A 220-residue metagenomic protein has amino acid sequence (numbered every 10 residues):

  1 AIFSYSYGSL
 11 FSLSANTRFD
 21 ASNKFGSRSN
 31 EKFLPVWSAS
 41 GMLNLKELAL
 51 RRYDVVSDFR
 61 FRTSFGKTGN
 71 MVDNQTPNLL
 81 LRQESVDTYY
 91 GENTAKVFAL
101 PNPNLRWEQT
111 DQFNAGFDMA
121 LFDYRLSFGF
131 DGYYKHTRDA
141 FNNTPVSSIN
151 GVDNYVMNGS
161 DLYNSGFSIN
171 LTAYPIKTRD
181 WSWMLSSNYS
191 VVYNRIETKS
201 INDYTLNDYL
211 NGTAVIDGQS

Functional and structural regions predicted by a protein language model:
A1-Q219: Extracellular/periplasmic, surface-exposed regions of secreted and cell-surface proteins
